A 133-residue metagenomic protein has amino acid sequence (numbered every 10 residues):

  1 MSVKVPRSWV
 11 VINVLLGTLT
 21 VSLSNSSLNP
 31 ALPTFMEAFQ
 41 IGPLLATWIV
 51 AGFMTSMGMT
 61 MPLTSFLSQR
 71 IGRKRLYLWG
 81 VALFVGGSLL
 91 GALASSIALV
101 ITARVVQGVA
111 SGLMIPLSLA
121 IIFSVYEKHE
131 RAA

Functional and structural regions predicted by a protein language model:
M1-R7, A92: Helix-boundary and loop/linker segments of multi-pass membrane transporters
W9-T64, L99, M114: Extracytoplasmic
V10, R73, K128-A132: Cytoplasm-facing, short amphipathic helices at loop-to-helix transitions on the intracellular side of 12-TM secondary
N13, G17, Y77-L83, G87 (+2 more regions): Residue-level signature of the transmembrane alpha-helical cores of Major Facilitator Superfamily-type secondary
L19, T55, L89-L90, V105: Hydrophobic residues within the alpha-helical transmembrane core of Major Facilitator Superfamily
A38-F39, R70, I121-Y126: Helix-to-coil boundary motifs at intracellular loop junctions of multi-pass secondary transporters
M59-A98: Conserved MFS/SLC helix-loop-helix module at the cytosolic interface between two early adjacent transmembrane helices
V105-A133: Cytoplasmic helix-loop-helix junction between adjacent transmembrane helices in 12-TM secondary transporters
